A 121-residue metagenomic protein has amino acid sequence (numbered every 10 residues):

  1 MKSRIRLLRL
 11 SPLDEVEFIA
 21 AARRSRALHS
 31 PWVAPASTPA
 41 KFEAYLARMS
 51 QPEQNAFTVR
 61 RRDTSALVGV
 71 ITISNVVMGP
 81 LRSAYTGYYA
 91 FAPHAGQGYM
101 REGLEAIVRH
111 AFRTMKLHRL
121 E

Functional and structural regions predicted by a protein language model:
M1-P93: GNAT-family acyltransferases
Y89-A90, G96-R113: Conserved acetyl-CoA-binding loop-helix of GNAT-fold acetyltransferases
T114-E121: Conserved GNAT acetyl-CoA-binding A-motif
